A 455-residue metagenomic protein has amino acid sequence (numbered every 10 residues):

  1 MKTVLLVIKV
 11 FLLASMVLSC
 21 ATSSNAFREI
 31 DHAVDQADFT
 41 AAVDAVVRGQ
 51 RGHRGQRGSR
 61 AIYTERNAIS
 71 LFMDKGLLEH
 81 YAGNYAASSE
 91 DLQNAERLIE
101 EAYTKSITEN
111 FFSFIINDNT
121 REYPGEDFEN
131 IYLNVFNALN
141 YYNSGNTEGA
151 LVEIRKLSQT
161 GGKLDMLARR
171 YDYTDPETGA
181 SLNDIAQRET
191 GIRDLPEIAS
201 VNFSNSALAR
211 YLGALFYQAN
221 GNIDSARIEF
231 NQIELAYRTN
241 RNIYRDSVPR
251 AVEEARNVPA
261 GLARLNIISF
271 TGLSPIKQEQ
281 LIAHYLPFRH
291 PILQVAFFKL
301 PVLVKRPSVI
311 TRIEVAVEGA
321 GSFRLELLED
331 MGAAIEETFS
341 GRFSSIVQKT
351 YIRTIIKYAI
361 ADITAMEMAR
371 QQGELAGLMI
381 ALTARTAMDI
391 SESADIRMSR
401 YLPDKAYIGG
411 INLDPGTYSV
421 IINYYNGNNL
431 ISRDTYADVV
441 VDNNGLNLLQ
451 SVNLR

Functional and structural regions predicted by a protein language model:
M16-A41, Q50: Bacterial Sec signal peptide processing site at the extreme N-terminus
H32, L71, L78-E79, N140 (+1 more regions): Residue-level signature for tetratricopeptide repeat
R54-R66, I99-N110, G161-D172, E234-V252: Boundary/linker segments of alpha-helical solenoid repeat arrays
L157, D175-A406: Extracytoplasmic/secretory-pathway proteins
M366-R455: C-terminal soluble interaction/assembly domains
